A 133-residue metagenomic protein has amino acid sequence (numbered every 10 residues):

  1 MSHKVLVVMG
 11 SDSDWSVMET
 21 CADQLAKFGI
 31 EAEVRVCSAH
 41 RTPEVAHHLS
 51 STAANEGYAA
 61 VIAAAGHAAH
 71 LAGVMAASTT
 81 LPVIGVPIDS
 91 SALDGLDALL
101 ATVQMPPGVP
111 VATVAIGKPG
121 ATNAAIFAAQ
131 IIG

Functional and structural regions predicted by a protein language model:
H3, M9-S16, T20, D94-G133: C-terminal binding/interaction regions
H3-R41: Glycine-rich phosphate/diphosphate-binding loop of Rossmann-like nucleotide-binding domains
K4-M9, E33-R35, V61-A63, I84 (+1 more regions): Short glycine-rich or small-residue beta-strand-to-loop segments that form or flank ligand, phosphate, metal/Fe-S
V8, Q24, F28, T52-E56 (+4 more regions): Change "in soluble alpha/beta enzymes" to "in soluble alpha/beta proteins
D12, C37-A39, G66-H67, I88-S91 (+1 more regions): Short, ordered loop/turn segments at secondary-structure junctions
V34-E56: N-terminal beta-loop-helix "entrance" segment that forms/cooperates in small-molecule cofactor or anionic ligand
T42-E44, H70, L93, A121: Generic structural signal for helix capping and beta-alpha/helix-loop junctions
H48-S91: Glycine-rich phosphate-binding loop
